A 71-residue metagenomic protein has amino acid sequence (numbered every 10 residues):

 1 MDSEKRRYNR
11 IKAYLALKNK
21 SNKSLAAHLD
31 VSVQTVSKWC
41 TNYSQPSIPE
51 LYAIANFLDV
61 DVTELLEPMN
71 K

Functional and structural regions predicted by a protein language model:
M1-S21: A short, Lys/Arg-rich alpha-helix, primarily the initiator
A13, K38, E67: DNA-binding alpha-helical recognition surfaces that contact promoter or target DNA
L17, H28, F57: Residues within the alpha-helical elements of helix-turn-helix
L25-A26, I54: Short alpha-helical "recognition helix" segments of helix-turn-helix
V31-P46: Recognition helix of helix-turn-helix/homeodomain-like DNA-binding domains that insert into the DNA major groove
P49-E64: DNA major-groove recognition helix of helix-turn-helix/homeodomain DNA-binding modules
E64-K71: Short amphipathic recognition helices of helix-turn-helix/homeodomain-type DNA-binding modules
